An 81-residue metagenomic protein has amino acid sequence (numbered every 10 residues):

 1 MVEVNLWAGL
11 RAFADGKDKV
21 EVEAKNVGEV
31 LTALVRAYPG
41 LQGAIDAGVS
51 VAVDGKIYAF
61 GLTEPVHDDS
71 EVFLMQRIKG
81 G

Functional and structural regions predicted by a protein language model:
M1-G80: Ubiquitin-like/PB1-type beta-grasp interaction modules and other compact soluble beta-rich domains
